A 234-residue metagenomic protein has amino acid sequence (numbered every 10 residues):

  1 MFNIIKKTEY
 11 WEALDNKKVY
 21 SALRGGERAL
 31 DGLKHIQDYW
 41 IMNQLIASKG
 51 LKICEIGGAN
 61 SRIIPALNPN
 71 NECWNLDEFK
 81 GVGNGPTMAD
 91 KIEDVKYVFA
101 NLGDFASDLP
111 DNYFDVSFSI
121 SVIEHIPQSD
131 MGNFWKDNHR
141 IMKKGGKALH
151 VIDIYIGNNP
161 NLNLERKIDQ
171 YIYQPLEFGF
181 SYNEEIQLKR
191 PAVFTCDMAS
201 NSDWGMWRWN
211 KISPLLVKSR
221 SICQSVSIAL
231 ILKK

Functional and structural regions predicted by a protein language model:
M1-S48: Class I SAM-dependent methyltransferase Rossmann-like catalytic core, especially the SAM/SAH-binding loop
C54-A106: Class I SAM-dependent methyltransferase SAM/SAH-binding core
E93, Y97, K189-K234: A C-terminal cap/extension of S-adenosyl-L-methionine-dependent methyltransferases that defines the acceptor-substrate
F105-S117: A short acidic, Gly/Pro-enriched loop at the edge of an enzyme's catalytic core that lines a small-molecule cofactor
D115-S129: A short SAM/SAH-binding and catalytic strip from SAM-dependent methyltransferases
G132-K144: A short glycine-rich, Lys/Arg-flanked "PGG" loop and its adjoining helix->strand segment in the class I
G145-D153: Conserved beta-strand signature within the Rossmann-like core of class I S-adenosyl-L-methionine
N159-P191: Conserved Class I S-adenosyl-L-methionine
